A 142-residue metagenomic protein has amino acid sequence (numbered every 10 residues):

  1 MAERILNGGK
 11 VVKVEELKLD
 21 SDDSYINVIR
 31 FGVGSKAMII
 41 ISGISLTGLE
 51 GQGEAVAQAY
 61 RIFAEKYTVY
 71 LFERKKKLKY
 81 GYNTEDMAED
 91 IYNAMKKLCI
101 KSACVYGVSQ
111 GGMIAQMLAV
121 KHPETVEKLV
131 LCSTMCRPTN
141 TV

Functional and structural regions predicted by a protein language model:
M1-E16: An N-terminal hydrophobic leader/cap segment in hydrolases
K10, L17-L78: Conserved HGGG/HGGXW glycine-rich cap/lid loop of the alpha/beta-hydrolase fold
F72, V108, C132: The conserved SAM/SAH-binding core of class I Rossmann-like methyltransferase domains, concentrating on the hydrophobic
G81-T84: Active-site-proximal cap/loop segments of hydrolase catalytic domains
D86-C104: Conserved acidic catalytic loop of the alpha/beta-hydrolase fold
A103, G107-G112: Conserved alpha/beta-hydrolase "nucleophile elbow" surrounding the catalytic nucleophile
M113-Q116, V120, T125-V142: Flexible "cap/lid" loop of the alpha/beta hydrolase fold
